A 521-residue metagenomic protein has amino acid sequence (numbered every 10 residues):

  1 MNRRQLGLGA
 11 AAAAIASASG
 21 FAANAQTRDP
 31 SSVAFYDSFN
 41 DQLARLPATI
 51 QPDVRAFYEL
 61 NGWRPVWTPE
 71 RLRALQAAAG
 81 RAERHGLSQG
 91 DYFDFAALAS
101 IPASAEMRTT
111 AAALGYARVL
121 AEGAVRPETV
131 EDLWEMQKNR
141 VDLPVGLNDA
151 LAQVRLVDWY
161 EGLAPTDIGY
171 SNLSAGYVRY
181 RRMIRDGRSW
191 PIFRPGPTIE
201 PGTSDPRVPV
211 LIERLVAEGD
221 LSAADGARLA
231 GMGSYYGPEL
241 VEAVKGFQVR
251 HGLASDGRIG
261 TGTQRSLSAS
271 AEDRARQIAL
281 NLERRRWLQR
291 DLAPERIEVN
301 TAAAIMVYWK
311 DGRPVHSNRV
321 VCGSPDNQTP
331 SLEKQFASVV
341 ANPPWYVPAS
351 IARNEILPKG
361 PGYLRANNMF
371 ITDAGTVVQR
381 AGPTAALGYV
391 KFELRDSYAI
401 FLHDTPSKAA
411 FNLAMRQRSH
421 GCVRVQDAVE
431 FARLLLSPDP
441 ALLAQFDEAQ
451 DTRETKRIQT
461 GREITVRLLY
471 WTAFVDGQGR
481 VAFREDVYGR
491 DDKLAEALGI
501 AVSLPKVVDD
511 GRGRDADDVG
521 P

Functional and structural regions predicted by a protein language model:
M1-A12: N-terminal secretory signal peptides and thylakoid transit peptides that target proteins across membranes
A10-A12, A23, P65, R126 (+2 more regions): Polar low-complexity intrinsically disordered regions enriched in Ser/Thr and small residues
A10-A12, A78, F431: Enrichment for repetitive, rod-forming helical segments
A16-A22: C-terminal segment of classical bacterial N-terminal signal peptides
N24-D41, R45, L114, K138-V141 (+1 more regions): Well-ordered beta-sheet/strand-loop patches within structured domains
Q26-M136: Cationic-aromatic interfacial patches
